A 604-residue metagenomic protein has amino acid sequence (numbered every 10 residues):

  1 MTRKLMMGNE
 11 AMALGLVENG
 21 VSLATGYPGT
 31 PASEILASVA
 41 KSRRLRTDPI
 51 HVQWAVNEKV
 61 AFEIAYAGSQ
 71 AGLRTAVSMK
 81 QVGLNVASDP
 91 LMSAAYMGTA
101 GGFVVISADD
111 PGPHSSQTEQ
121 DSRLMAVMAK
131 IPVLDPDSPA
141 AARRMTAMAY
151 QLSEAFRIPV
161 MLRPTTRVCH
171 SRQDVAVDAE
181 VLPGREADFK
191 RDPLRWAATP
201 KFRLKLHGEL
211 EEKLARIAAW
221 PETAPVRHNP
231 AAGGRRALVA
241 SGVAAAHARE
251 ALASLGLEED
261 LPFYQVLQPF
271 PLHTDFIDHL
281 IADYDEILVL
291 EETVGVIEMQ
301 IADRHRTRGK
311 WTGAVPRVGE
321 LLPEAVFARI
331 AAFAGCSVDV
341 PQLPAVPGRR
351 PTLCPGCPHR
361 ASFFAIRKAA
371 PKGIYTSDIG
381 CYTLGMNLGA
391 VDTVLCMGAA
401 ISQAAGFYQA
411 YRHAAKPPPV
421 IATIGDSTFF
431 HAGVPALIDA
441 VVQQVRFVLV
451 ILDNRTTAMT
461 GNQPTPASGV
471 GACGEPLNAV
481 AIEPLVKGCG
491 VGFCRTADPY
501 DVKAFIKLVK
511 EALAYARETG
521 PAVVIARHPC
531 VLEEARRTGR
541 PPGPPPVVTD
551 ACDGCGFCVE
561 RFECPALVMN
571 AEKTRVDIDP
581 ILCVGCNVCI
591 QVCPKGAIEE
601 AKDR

Functional and structural regions predicted by a protein language model:
M1-N9, A13, P136-L353, P358-S362 (+3 more regions): Flexible, low-complexity linker and terminal segments
M1-P139, R167, A231, D303-P418: Thiamine diphosphate
I35-S38, I64-Y66, A87-L91, P113-Q120 (+15 more regions): Short acidic, glycine/serine/threonine-rich loops at helix termini
A40-L45, E250-F263, P484-G490: Short helix-loop-beta junction
R46-A55, M97-A108, F189-L194, V442-R455 (+2 more regions): A glycine-rich helix N-cap at a beta->alpha junction
D110-T165, P193, A197-K201, P351 (+2 more regions): Conserved thiamine diphosphate
S115, M386-V523, V531-R537: Thiamine diphosphate
